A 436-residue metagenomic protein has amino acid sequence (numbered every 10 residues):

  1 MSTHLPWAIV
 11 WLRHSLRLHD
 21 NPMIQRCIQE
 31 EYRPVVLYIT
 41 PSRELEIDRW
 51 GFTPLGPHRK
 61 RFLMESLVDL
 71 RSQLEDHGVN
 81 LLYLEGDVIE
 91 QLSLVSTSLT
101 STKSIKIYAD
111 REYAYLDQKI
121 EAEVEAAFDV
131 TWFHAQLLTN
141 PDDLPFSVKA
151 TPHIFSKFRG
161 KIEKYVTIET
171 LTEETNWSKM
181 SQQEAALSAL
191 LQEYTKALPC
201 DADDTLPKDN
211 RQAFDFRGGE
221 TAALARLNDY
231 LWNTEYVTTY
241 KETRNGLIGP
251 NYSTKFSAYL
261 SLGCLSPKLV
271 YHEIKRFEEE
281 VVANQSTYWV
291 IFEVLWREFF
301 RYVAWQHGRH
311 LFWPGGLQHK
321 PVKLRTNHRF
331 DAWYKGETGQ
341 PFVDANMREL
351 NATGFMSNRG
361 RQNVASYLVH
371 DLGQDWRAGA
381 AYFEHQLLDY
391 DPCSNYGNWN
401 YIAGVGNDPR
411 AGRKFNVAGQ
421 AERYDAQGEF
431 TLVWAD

Functional and structural regions predicted by a protein language model:
M1-T170, R348-E349, S394, N398: Trp/Phe/Arg-rich N-terminal binding region typifying the photolyase-homology
L82-L94, F128-F133, W177-Q192, V405-G412: Short secondary-structure transition/capping segments
K149-W313, A421-D436: Glycine/tryptophan-enriched, flexible segments
G249-D436: Active-site-proximal binding-pocket segments
